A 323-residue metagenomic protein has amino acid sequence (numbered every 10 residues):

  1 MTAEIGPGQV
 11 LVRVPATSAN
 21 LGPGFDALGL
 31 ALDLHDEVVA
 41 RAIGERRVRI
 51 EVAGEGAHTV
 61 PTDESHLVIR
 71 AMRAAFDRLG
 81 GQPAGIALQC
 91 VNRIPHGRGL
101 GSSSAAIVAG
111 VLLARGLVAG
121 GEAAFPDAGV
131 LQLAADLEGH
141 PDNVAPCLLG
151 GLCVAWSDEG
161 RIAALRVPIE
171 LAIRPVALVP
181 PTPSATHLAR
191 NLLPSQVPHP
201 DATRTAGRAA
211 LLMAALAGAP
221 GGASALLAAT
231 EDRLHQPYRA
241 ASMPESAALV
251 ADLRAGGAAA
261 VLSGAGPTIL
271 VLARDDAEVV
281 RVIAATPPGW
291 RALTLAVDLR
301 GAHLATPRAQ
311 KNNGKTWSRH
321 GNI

Functional and structural regions predicted by a protein language model:
M1-R98, R115-A124, V297-R300, L304-A309 (+2 more regions): ATP-binding N-lobe of GHMP and related small-molecule kinases
T2, A215-I323: Glycine-rich, charge-dense phosphate/pyrophosphate-binding loop(s) and the adjacent flexible "lid"/catalytic subdomain
T2-G6, N20, G29-L32, G80-G81 (+7 more regions): Solvent-exposed alpha-helices and their adjacent loops that cap or buttress functional pockets in soluble metabolic
L34, L100-A123, L148-G150, D158: DPxDG-like acidic metal-binding loop motif
A42, S157, P180, V271-D275: Short beta-strand-to-loop capping motifs
P83-A87, I107, L113-V144: Contiguous, small/hydrophobic- and glycine-enriched helical/loop subdomains that border and often "cap" functional
F125-I173, A241, A247, D252-L253 (+3 more regions): Alpha/beta catalytic cores of group-transfer enzymes, especially the acyltransferase/condensing modules of polyketide
A177-A241: Active-site rim beta-loop-alpha module in soluble metabolic enzymes
